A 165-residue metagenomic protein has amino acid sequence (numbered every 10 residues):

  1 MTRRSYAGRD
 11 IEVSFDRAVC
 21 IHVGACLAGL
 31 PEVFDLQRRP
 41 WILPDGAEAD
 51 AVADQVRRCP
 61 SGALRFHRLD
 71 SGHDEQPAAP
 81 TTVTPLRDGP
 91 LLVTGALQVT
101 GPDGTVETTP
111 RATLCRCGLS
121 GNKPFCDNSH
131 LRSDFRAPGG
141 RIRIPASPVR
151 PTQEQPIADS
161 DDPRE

Functional and structural regions predicted by a protein language model:
T2, G121-E165: Short histidine
T2-I21, F34-D54, L69-D74, D103-R116: Ferredoxin-like iron-sulfur electron-transfer modules
A25-R38, V56-D70, K123-S133: Iron-sulfur cluster-binding cysteine motifs and their immediate structural context in ferredoxin-like electron-transfer
D35-E48, G72-P80, H130-S147: Short cysteine/histidine-rich metal-coordination sites, predominantly Zn2+-binding motifs
P44-G72, T81-Q98, A146-E165: Short Fe-S-cluster ligation motifs
L64, V93, A112-L114, F125-C126: Short, structured motif recognition centered on aromatic/hydrophobic residues
L86, G101, A137: Acidic surface patches and DE-rich sequence motifs
